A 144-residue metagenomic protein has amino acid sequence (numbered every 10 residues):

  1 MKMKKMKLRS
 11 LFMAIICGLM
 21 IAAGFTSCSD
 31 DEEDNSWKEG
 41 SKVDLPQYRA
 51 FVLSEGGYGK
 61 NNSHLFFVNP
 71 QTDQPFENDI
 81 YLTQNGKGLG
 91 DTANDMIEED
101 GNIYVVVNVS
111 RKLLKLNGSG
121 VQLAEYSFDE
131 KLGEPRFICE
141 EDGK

Functional and structural regions predicted by a protein language model:
K2-L8, G18-A50: Bacterial Sec-dependent N-terminal signal peptides
W37-S41, G88-I97, G133-D142: Repeated scaffold domains used in trafficking and secretory/extracellular systems, primarily beta-propellers
E39-Y58, F66-F67, Y126-F128: Eukaryotic scaffold repeat domains enriched in small/polar residues
Y48-K60, I103-V109, E140, K144: Conserved beta-strand positions in repeat-built beta-propeller and related beta-rich domains
G59-F67, R111-K115: Structural motif
P70-T72, N117-V121: Short loop/turn segments that connect beta-strands within beta-propeller blades
I80-L89, Y126-K131: Surface loop/turn motifs at the tips and blade-to-blade linkers of beta-strand repeat domains
T83-K115: Short, intrinsically disordered low-complexity segments
